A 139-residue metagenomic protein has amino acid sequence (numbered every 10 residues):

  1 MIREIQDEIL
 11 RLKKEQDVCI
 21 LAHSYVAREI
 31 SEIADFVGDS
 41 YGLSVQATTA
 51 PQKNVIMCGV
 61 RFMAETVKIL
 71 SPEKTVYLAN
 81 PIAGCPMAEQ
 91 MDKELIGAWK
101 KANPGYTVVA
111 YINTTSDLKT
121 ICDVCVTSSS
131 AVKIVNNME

Functional and structural regions predicted by a protein language model:
M1-E139: Active-site loop-to-helix "anion-binding N-cap" substructures in soluble metabolic enzymes
